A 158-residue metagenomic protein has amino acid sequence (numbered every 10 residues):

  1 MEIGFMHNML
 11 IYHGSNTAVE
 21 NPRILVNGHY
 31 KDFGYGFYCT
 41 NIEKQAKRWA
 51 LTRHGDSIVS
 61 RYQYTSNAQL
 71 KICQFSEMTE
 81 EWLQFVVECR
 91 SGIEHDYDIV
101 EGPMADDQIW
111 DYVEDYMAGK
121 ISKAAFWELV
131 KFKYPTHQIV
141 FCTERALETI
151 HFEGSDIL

Functional and structural regions predicted by a protein language model:
E2-H7, V19, K31-D32, R48 (+1 more regions): Conserved NAD+-utilizing ADP-ribose enzyme module
I3-K31, Y35-T40: Short N-terminal edge-element motif at the start of the domain
